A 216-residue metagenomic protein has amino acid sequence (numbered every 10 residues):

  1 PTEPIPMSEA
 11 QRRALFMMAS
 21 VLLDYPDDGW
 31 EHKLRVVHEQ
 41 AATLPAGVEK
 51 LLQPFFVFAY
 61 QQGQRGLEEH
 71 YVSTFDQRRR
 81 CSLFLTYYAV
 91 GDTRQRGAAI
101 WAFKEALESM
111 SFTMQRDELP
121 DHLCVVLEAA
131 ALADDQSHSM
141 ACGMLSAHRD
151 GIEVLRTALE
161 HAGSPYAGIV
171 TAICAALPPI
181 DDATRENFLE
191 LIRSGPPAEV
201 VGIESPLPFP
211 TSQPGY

Functional and structural regions predicted by a protein language model:
P1-L123, L127-Y216: Charged, alpha-helix-forming regions
